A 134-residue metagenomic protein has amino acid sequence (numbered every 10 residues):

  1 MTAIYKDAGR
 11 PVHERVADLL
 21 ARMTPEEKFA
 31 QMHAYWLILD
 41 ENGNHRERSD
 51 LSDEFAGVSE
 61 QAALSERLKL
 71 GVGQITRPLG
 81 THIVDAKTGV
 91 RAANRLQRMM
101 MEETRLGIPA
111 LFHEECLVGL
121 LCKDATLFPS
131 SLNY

Functional and structural regions predicted by a protein language model:
M1-Y134: N-terminal beta-rich core of secreted/periplasmic extracellular enzymes
